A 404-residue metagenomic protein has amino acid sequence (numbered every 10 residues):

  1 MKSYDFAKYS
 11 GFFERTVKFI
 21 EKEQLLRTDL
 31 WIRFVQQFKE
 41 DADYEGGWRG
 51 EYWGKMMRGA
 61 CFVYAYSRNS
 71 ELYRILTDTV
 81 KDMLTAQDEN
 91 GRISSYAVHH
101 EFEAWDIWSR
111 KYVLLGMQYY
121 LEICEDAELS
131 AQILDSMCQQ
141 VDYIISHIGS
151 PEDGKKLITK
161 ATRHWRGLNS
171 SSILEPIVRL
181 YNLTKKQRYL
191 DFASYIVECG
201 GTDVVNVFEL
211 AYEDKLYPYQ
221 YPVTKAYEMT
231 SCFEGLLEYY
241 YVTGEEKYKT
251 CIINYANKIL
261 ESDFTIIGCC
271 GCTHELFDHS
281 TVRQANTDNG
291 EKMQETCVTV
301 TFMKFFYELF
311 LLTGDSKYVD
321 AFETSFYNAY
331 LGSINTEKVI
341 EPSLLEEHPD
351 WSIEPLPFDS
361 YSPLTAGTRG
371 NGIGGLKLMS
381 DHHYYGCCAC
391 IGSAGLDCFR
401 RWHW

Functional and structural regions predicted by a protein language model:
M1-W404: Glycan-recognition and catalytic cores of secretory/periplasmic carbohydrate-active enzymes
